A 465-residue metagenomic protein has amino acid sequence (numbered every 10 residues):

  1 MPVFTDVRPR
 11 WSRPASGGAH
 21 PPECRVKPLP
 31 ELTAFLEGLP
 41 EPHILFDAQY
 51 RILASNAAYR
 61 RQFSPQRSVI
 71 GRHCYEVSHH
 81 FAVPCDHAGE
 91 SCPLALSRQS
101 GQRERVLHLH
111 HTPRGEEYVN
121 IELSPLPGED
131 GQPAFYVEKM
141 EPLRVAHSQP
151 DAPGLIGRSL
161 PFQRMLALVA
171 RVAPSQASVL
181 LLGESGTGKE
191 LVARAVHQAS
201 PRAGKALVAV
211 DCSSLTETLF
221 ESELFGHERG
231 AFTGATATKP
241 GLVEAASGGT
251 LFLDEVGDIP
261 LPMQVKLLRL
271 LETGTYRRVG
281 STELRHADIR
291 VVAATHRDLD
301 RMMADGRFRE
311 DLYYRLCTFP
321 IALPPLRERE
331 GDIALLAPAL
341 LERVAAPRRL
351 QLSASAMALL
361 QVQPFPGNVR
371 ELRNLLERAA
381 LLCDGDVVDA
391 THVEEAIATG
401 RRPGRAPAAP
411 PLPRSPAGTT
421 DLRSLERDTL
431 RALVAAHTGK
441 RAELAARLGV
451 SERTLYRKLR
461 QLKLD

Functional and structural regions predicted by a protein language model:
M1-K27, Y59-Q62, H111, P127 (+1 more regions): Bacterial C-terminal helix-turn-helix
E23-R61, P174: Sensory modules in modular signal-transduction proteins
S64, R202-K205, G280-R290, D298-G404 (+1 more regions): Nucleotide-binding/hydrolysis machinery
R67-L109: Terminal output helix/cap of sensory domains in signal transduction proteins
R105-L109, Y118-E122, V137: PAS/PAC sensory module
P125-R164: Sensory coupling linkers of modular signal transduction proteins
L168-G234, E244-P260, P325-E330, L375: Conserved post-Walker A coupling segment in P-loop NTPases
T238-G248, F252, P260-K266, R277-H296 (+1 more regions): AAA+/SF3 P-loop NTPase mechanochemical coupling elements
